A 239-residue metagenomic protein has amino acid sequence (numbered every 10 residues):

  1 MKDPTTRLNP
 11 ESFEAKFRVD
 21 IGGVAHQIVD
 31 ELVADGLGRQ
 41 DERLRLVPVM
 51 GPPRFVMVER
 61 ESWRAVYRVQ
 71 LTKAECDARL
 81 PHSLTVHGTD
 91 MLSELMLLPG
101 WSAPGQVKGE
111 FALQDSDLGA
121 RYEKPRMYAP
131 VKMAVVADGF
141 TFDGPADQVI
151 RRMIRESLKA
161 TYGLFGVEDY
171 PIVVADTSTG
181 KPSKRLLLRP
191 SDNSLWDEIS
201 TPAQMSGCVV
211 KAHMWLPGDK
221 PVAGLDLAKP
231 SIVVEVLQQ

Functional and structural regions predicted by a protein language model:
M1, G36-G38: Actinobacteria-biased recognition of intrinsically disordered, low-complexity terminal regions
M1-T6, Q70-D77, A212: Short amphipathic beta-strand and strand-loop transition segments with alternating hydrophobic
T6-A34, H82-S93, P202: Oligomerization/assembly interface segments of phage tail-like spikes and tubes
N9-F13, P52, A65, H82-L84 (+1 more regions): Residues at beta-strand starts and edge strands
D20-I28, W63-V66, S93-P99, G218-K220 (+1 more regions): Short, surface-exposed beta-strand/loop "edge" segments at domain boundaries and coil↔beta transitions
G38-P171: Surface-exposed cap/loop segments at beta↔alpha junctions
A78-M96, Y170-Q239: Short beta-strand-centered interaction patches in the first periplasmic/extracellular domains of large envelope
